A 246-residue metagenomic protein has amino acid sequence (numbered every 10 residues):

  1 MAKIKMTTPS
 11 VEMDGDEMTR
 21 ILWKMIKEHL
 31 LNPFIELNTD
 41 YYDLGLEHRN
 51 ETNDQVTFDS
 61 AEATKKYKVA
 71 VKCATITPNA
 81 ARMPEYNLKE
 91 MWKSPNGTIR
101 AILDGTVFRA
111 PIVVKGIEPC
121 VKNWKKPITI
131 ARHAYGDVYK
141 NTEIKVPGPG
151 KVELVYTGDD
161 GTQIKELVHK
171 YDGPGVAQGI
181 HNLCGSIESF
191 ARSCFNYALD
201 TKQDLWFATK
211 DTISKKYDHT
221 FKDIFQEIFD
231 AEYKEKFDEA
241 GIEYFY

Functional and structural regions predicted by a protein language model:
A2-T8, M18-W23, K27-N53, A61-T64: N-terminal alpha-helical transmembrane segments of multi-pass membrane transport and channel/translocase proteins
K5-M25, L154-Y246: Glycine-rich phosphate/diphosphate-binding loop of Rossmann-like nucleotide-binding domains
K5-T8, L37, K65-Y67, N123-P127 (+3 more regions): Short coil/turn connectors at secondary-structure junctions
M25-H29, I144-G148, K222-I224: Short, solvent-exposed amphipathic alpha-helical segments in soluble enzyme and RNA/protein-processing domains
K27-N32, E36, K66-V69, A101-D104 (+5 more regions): Generic secondary-structure signature for well-ordered alpha-helical cores
Y41, V71-C73, F108-A110, I130-R132 (+3 more regions): General beta-strand structural signal in soluble alpha/beta enzymes
L44, I76, K210-T212: Active-site beta-loop-alpha junctions enriched in small/polar residues
E47-D159, Q163: N-terminal glycine-rich phosphate/adenylate-binding segment common to multiple enzyme folds
